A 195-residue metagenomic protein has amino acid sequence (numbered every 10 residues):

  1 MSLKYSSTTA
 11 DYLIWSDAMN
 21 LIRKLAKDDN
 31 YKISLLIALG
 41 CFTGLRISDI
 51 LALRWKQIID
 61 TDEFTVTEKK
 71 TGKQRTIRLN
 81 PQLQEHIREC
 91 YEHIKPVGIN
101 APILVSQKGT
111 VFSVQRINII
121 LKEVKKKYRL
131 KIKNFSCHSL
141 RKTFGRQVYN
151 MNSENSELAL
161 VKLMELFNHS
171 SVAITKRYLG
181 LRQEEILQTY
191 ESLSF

Functional and structural regions predicted by a protein language model:
M1-M19, G72-P81, N100: DNA breakage-rejoining catalytic core of tyrosine-based enzymes
S2, L13-T43, E154-N155: Basic, Lys/Arg- and aromatic-enriched nucleic-acid-binding interface segment
M19, Q82-I132: Active-site/catalytic core of tyrosine-dependent DNA strand-transfer enzymes
S34-R46, E63-F64, R146-M151: Short pre-functional
D49-I50, G145, S153-H169: Active-site-proximal segment of tyrosine recombinases
A52-L83: Conserved tyrosine-mediated DNA breakage-rejoining catalytic core shared by Y-recombinases
E68-G72, F167-S192: Catalytic-site neighborhood detector that most strongly recognizes the C-terminal catalytic loop/helix of tyrosine
K131-M151: Short basic/aromatic active-site micro-motif
